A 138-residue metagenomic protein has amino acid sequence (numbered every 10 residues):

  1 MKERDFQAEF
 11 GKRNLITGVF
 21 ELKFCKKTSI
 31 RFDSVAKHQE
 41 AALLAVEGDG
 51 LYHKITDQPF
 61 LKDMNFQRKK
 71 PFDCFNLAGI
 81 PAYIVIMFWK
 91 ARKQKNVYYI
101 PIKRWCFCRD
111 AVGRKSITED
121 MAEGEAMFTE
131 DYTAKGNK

Functional and structural regions predicted by a protein language model:
M1-R13: Nuclease catalytic cores
K12, T17-K27: Conserved catalytic cores of phosphodiester-cleaving nucleases, focusing on short active-site segments
T17, H38, L77-G79: Short connector loops at helix/strand junctions that flank enzyme active sites, especially segments positioning acidic
F24-Y52: Mg2+/Mn2+-dependent nuclease catalytic core
D33, R68-K69, I102-V112, S116: Sequence/structural signature of beta-propeller domains
E47-R104: Nucleic-acid nuclease catalytic cores
D110-K138: Charged phosphate-binding loop/patch that engages nucleotide di/tri-phosphates or the phosphate backbone of nucleic
